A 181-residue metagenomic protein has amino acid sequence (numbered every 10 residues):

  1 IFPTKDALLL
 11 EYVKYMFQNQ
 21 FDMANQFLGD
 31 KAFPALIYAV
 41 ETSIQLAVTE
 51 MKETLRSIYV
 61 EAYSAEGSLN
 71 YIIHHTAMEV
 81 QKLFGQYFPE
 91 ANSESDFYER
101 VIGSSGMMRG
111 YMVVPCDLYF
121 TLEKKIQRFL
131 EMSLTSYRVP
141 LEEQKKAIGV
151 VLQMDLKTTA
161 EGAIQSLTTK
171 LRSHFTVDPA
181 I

Functional and structural regions predicted by a protein language model:
I1-N25: An amphipathic alpha-helix adjacent to DNA-recognition modules
D6, L10, A35, A39 (+2 more regions): Amphipathic, non-membrane alpha-helical segments in soluble helical-bundle scaffolds
E11, D22-L55, S64-A65, Y71-M78: Hydrophobic alpha-helical connector segments
F21, N25-G29, T54-S57, G85-P89 (+1 more regions): Short, flexible helix-adjacent loops and helix caps
V48, K52, M107, V114 (+1 more regions): Phosphate/oxyanion-binding loops and surfaces in catalytic or ligand/nucleic-acid-binding neighborhoods
R56-E61, E142-K146: Short, hydrophobic secondary-structure boundary micro-motifs
E61-C116, F120-M132: Amphipathic alpha-helical packing segments from all-alpha helical-bundle domains
D117-I181: C-terminal peripheral helix-coil segments that are non-catalytic and often amphipathic
